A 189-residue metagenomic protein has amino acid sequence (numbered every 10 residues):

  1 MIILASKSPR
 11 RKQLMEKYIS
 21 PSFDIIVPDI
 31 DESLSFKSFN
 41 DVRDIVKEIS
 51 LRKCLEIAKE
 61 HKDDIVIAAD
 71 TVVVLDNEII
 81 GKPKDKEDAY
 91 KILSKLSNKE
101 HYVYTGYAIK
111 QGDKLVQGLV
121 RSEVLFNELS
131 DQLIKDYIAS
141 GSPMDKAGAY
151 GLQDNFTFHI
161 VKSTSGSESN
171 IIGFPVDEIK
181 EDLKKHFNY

Functional and structural regions predicted by a protein language model:
M1-I65, E78, A139, D177-E178 (+1 more regions): N-terminal polybasic phosphate/anion-binding patch
L4-L14, K99, R121-Y189: GST superfamily/GST-like fold recognition
M15, S50, D70, A89 (+2 more regions): Residue-level signal for inorganic ion chemistry
I45, T71-H101, E128: Active-site-adjacent loop/tail segments of enzyme domains
A68, G106-A108, Q153: Short beta-strand segments
L75-N77, K110-K114: Short acidic-glycine loop/turn motifs at beta-strand connectors
E78-G81, A108, L119-N127: Short beta-strand and adjoining strand-loop segment in the mid-core of the Rossmann-like NAD(P)-dependent dehydrogenase
Y90-L93, G106-Y107, L115, R121: Anionic-ligand binding region
